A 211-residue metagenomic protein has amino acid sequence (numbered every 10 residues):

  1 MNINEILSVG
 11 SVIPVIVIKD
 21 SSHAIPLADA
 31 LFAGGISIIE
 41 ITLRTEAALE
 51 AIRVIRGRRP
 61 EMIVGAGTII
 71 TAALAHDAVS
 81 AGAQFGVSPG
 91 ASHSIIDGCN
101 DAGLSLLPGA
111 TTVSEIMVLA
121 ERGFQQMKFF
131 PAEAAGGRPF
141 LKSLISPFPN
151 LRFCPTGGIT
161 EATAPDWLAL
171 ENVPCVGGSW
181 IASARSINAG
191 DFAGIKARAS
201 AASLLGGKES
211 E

Functional and structural regions predicted by a protein language model:
M1-Q84, D101, N150, E161-A162 (+2 more regions): Conserved N-terminal beta1-alpha1 strand-loop-helix module at the mouth
V15, E40, G65, V87 (+3 more regions): Conserved beta-strand positions in the central sheet of alpha/beta enzyme cores
V17-K19, A66-A72, S88-A91, P108-V113 (+2 more regions): Glycine-rich beta-to-alpha transition loops that act as phosphate-gripper elements at the mouths of alpha/beta enzyme
F32, I36-I41, V79-A81, D101-A102 (+4 more regions): Glycine/Thr-rich beta-alpha phosphate-binding loop at enzyme active sites
E46-A48, A72-A73, S94-I95, S114-I116 (+3 more regions): Short secondary-structure capping/turn micro-motifs that flank functional sites
L74, V79-L119: Hydrophobic, well-structured mid-protein blocks that either form specific transmembrane helices
F85-I95, K128-R138, N172-F192: Glycine-rich phosphate-binding active-site loops on the catalytic face of alpha/beta enzymes
N100, T111-E121, Q125, I145-E211: Alpha/beta catalytic cores of nucleotide-metabolism and tRNA/nucleoside-modifying enzymes
